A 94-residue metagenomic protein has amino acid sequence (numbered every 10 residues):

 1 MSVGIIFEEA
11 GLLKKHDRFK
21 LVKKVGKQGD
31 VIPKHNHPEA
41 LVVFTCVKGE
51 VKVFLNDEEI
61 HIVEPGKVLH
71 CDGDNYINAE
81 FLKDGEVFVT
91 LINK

Functional and structural regions predicted by a protein language model:
S2-K34, A40: A short glycine-rich, His/Asp/Glu-containing loop-to-beta-strand
Q28, E39, E59, N75 (+1 more regions): A generic "binding-loop/recognition-motif" signal
V31-H37, L55, E80-F81: Short histidine-centered beta-strand/loop micro-motifs that create catalytic or ligand/metal-coordination sites
V31-I32, G49-F54, V68: Short beta-strand segments in beta-sandwich/barrel cores
P38-K52: Short, conserved beta-strand element in jelly-roll/cupin
V47-K48, E64, K83: A cytosolic small-molecule/anion-sensing beta-strand core signal
D57-D74: Short acidic-glycine-tyrosine-enriched beta hairpin
G73-K94: Ligand-binding loop in jelly-roll beta-barrel domains
